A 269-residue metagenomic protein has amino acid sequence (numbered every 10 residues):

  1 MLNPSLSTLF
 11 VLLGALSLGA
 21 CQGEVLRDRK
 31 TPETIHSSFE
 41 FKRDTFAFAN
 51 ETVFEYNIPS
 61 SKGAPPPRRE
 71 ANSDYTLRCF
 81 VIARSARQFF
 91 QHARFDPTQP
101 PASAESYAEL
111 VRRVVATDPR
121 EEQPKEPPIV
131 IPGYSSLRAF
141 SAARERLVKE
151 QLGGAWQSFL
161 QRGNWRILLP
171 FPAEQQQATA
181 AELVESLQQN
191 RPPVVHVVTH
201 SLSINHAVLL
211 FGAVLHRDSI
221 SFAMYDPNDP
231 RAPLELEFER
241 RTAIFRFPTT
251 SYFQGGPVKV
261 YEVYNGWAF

Functional and structural regions predicted by a protein language model:
M1-F10: Bacterial N-terminal signal peptides that target proteins for export
G19-A20: C-terminal motif of bacterial Sec signal peptides marking the signal peptidase cleavage site
E24-D28, L202-N205, V214-F269: Cys-His-centered catalytic/binding microenvironment captured across papain-like cysteine peptidases and homologous
T34-A173: Cysteine-nucleophile protease catalytic domains, especially the papain-like/related folds used in DUB/UBL proteases
F171-H216: Active-site-adjacent substructure of cysteine-protease-like catalytic cores
